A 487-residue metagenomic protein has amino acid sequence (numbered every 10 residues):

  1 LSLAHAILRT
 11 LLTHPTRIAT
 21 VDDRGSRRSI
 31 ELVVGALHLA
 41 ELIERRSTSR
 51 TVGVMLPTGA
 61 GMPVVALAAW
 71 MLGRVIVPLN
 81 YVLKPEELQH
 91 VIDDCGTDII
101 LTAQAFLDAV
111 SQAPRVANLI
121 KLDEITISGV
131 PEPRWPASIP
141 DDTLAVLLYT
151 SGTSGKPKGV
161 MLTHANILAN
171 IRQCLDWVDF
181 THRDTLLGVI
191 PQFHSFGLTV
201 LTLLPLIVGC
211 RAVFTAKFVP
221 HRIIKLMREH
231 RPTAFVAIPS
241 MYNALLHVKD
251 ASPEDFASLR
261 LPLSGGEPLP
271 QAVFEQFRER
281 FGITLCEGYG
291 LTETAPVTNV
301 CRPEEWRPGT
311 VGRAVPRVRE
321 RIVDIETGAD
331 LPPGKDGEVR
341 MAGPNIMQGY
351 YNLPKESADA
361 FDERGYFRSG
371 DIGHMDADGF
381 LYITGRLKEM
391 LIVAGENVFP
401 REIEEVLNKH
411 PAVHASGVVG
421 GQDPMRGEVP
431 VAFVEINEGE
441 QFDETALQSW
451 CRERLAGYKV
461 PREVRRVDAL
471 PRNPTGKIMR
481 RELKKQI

Functional and structural regions predicted by a protein language model:
L8, T16-R46, G53-G59, P63 (+4 more regions): Conserved AMP-binding/adenylate-forming core of the ANL superfamily
T16, E132-Y149, K156, D179-T185: Conserved pre-ATP/AMP-binding loop-to-beta segment of ANL
R28-E31, A145-R172: Conserved AMP-binding A3 loop
M62, L83, I100, G343 (+5 more regions): AMP-binding/adenylate-forming catalytic core of the ANL superfamily
L168-T185, F193-A234, A244, V248-K249: Conserved AMP-binding/adenylation subdomain of ANL enzymes
P232-A237, L246-R307, R319: Gly/Ser/Thr-rich phosphate-binding loop
R313-R317, A329-A360, E396-V398: Conserved ATP/PPi-binding loop(s) of AMP-dependent carboxylate-activating enzymes
R321-R340, D359, A377-D378, E440-E444 (+1 more regions): Conserved beta-loop-beta connector loops within the AMP-binding
